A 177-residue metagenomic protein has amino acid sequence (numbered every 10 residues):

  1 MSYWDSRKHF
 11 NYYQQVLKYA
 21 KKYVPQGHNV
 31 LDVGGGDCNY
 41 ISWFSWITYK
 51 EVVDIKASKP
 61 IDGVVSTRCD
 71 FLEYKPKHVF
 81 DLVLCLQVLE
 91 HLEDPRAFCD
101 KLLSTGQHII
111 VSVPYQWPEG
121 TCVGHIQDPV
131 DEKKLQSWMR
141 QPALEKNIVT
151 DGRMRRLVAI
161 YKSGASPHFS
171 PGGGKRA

Functional and structural regions predicted by a protein language model:
M1-L82, R96-T105, Y115, V123-A177: Conserved N-terminal segment of class I S-adenosyl-L-methionine
L82-V88: A short beta-strand submotif of the Rossmann-like class I SAM-dependent methyltransferase core that lines
V88-P95: Di-metal (Zn2+ and/or Mg2+/Mn2+) metal-binding site signature of metallo-dependent hydrolases with the MBL/beta-CASP
V111-V113: Acidic carboxylate diad motif detector
